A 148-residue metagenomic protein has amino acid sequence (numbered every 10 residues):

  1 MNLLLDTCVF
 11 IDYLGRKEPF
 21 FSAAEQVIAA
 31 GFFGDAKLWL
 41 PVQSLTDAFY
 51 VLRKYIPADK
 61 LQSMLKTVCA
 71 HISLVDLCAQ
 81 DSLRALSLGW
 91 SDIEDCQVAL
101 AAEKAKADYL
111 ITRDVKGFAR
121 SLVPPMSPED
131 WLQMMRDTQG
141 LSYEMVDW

Functional and structural regions predicted by a protein language model:
M1-W39, R53-K60, R120, L132-W148: Short, well-structured N-terminal submotif of metal-dependent ribonuclease cores
L5, W39-L40, D76, T112: Short beta-strand scaffold positions
V9, S44, D81, Q97-V98 (+2 more regions): Alpha-helix capping/helix-boundary segments
E25, D35, Q43-S82: Active-site-proximal, substrate-binding regions of enzyme catalytic domains and RNA-binding/basic surfaces
D47, V68, F118-A119, M134: Short secondary-structure capping/turn micro-motifs that flank functional sites
A70, K106, S121-L122: Short, structured coil segments at secondary-structure junctions
S73-V115, S142-V146: Active-site neighborhoods of divalent-metal-dependent phosphate/nucleic-acid chemistry enzymes
L122-P128: Active-site regions of enzymes building and remodeling cell-envelope glycoconjugates
